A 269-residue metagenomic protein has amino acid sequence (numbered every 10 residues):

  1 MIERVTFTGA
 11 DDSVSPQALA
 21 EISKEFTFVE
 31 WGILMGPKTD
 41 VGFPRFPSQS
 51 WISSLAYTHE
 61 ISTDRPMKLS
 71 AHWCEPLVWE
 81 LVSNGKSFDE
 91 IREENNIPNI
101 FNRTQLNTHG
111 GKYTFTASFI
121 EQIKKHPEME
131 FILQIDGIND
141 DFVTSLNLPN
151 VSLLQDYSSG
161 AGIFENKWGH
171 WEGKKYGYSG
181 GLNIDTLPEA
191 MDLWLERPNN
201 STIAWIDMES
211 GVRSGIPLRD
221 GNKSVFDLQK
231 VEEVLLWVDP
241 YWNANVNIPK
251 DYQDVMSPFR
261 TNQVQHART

Functional and structural regions predicted by a protein language model:
M1-Q105, K112-S118, Q122, D140 (+5 more regions): Conserved N-terminal beta1-alpha1 strand-loop-helix module at the mouth
L153-S158, D207-M208: Non-cysteine beta-strand/loop elements that form the S-adenosyl-L-methionine
K175-N183, W205-S210: Glycine-rich anion-binding loop/nest that anchors nucleotide
P249-A267: Binuclear metal-ion centers of metallo-dependent hydrolases, dominated by the metallo-beta-lactamase
